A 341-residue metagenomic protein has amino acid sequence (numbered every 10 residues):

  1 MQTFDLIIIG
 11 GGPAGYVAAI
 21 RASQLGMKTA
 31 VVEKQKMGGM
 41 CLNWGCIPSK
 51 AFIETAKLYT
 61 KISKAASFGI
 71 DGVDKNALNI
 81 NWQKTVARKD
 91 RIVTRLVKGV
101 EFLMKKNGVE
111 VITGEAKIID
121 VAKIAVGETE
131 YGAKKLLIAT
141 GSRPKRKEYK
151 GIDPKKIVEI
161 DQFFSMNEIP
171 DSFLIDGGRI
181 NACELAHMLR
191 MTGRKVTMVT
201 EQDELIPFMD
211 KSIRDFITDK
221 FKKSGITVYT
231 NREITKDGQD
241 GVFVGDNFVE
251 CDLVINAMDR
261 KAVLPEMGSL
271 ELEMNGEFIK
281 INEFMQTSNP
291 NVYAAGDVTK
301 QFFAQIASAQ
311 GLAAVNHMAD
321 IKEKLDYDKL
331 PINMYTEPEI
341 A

Functional and structural regions predicted by a protein language model:
Q2, C41-W44, P48-E130, F208-T235 (+1 more regions): N-terminal Rossmann-like dinucleotide/flavin-binding domain of flavoprotein oxidoreductases that bind FAD/FMN
Q2-F4, G127-K135, G245-L253, S288: Core beta-strand elements of the Rossmann-like FAD/NAD(P) dinucleotide-binding domain in flavoenzyme oxidoreductases
F4-V31, A182-M191: N-terminal Rossmann-like FAD-binding beta1-loop-alpha1 element of flavoenzymes
I8, G12-Y16, K36-M37, R143-P144 (+5 more regions): Residue-level detector of alpha-helix initiation sites
S23-L42, R194-L205: Glycine-rich FAD pyrophosphate-binding loop
R91-V97, F164, P170-L174, I180-G238 (+3 more regions): Rossmann-like dinucleotide-binding cores of NAD(P)H-dependent redox enzymes
K117-A125, T192-E283: A Rossmann-like FAD-binding core segment of flavoenzymes
P154-I169, F243, V249-K324: FAD-site-proximal beta/loop scaffold in flavoenzymes
